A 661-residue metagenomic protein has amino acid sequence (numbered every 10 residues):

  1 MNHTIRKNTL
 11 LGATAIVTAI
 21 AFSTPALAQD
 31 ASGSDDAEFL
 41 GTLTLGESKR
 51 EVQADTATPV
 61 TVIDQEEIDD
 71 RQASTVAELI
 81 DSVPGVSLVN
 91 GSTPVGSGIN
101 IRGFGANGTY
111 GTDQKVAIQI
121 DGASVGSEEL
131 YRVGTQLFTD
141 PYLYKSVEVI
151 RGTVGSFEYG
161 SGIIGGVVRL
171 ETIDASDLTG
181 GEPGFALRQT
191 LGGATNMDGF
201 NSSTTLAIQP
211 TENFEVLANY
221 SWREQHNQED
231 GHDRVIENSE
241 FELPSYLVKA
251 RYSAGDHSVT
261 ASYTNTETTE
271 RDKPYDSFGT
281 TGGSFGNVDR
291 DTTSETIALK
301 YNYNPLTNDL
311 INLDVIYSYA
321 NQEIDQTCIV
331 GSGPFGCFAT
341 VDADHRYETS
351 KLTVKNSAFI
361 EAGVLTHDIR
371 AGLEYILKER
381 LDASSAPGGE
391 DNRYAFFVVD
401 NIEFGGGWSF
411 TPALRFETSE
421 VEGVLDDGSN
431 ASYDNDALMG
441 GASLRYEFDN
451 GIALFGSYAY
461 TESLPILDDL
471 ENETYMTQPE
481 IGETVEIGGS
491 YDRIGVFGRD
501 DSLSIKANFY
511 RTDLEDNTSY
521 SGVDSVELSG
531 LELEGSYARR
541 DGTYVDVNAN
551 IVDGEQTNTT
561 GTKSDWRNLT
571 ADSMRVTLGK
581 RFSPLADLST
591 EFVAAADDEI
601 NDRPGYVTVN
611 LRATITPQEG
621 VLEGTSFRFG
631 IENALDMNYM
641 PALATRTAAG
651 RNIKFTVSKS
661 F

Functional and structural regions predicted by a protein language model:
N2-I16, A26-Q29, L40, D121 (+14 more regions): Conserved C-terminal beta-signal and adjacent last beta-strands/turns of outer-membrane beta-barrel proteins
A54-T61, D69-T75, N90-Y142, R151-V167 (+2 more regions): Flexible, glycine/serine/threonine-rich loop segments and coil->beta-strand junctions that form periplasmic-facing
V167, T172-I208, M476-Q478: Short strand-turn segments of transmembrane beta-barrel domains in outer membranes, especially the first one or two
L187, L191, N312-V330, E447 (+4 more regions): Membrane-embedded beta-barrel scaffold of Gram-negative outer-membrane proteins
G193-E224, D233-E270, T292-N304, G363 (+2 more regions): Transmembrane beta-barrel wall of Gram-negative outer-membrane proteins
N227-D233, E237-L243, D256-L310, Y319-Y347 (+2 more regions): Flexible loop and strand-edge segments within Gram-negative outer membrane beta-barrel domains
E267-R271, Y275-T281, E420-E422, S432 (+6 more regions): Surface-exposed extracellular loop regions of Gram-negative outer-membrane beta-barrel proteins, predominantly
G405-G406, F410, S502-D513, G522-E599: Gram-negative outer-membrane beta-barrel transporters
